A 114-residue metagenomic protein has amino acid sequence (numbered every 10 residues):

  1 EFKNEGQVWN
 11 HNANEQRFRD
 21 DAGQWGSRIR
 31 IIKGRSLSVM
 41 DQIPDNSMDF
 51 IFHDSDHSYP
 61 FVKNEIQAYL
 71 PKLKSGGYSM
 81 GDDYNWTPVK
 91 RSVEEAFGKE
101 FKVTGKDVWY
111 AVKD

Functional and structural regions predicted by a protein language model:
E1-D114: S-adenosylmethionine/decaboxylated-SAM
